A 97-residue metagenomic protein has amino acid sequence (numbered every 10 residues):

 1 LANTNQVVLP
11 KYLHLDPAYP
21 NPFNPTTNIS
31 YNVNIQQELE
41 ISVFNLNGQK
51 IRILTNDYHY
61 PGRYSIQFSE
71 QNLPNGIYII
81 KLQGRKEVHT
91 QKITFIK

Functional and structural regions predicted by a protein language model:
L1-A2, T94: A detector of long soluble domains/segments in diverse envelope-associated and cytosolic proteins
A2-Y19, F23-N45, I53, S65-E70 (+1 more regions): Glycine-centered coil/turn sites that cap beta-strands in beta-rich domains
Q36, P61-R63, L73-I77: Extracellular Ig-like/FN3 beta-sandwich strand-entry sites
I51-H59: Solvent-exposed serine/threonine-rich low-complexity stretches and specific carbohydrate-binding patches
I53, Q67, Q71-K97: C-terminal tail/sorting-segment detector
